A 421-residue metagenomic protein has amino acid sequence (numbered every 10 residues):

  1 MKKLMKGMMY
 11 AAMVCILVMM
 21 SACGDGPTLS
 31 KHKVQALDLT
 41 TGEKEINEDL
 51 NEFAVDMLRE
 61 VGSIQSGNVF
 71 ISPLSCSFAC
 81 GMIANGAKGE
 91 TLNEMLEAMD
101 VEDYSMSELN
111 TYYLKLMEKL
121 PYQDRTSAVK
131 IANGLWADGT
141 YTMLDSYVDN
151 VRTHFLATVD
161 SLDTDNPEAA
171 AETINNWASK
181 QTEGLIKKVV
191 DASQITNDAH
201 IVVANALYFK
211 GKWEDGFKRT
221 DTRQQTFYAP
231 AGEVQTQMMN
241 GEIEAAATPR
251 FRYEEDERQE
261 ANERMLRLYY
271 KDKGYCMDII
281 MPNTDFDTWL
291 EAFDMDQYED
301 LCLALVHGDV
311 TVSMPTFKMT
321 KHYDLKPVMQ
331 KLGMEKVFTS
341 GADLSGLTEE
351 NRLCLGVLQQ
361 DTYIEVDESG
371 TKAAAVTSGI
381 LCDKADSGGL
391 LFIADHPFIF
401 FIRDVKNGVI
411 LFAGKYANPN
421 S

Functional and structural regions predicted by a protein language model:
L4-T164: Detector for small/aliphatic-rich hydrophobic stretches
P73-S77, N197-I201, N407: Short alpha-helical patches at coil-to-helix transitions and adjacent helical residues in well-structured domains
M95-M99, F217-Q224, T288-D300: Short Gly/aromatic-enriched secondary-structure transition segments
M106-N283, L305-A385: Non-catalytic, conformational "gating/processing" segments within enzyme and secreted inhibitor domains
V203, R264-I280, S387-S421: Extended hydrophobic
F286-D287, I410: Short beta-strands and strand-coil junctions in structured, solvent-facing domains, enriched
D296-D309, S387-L391: Short, cationic low-complexity segments
